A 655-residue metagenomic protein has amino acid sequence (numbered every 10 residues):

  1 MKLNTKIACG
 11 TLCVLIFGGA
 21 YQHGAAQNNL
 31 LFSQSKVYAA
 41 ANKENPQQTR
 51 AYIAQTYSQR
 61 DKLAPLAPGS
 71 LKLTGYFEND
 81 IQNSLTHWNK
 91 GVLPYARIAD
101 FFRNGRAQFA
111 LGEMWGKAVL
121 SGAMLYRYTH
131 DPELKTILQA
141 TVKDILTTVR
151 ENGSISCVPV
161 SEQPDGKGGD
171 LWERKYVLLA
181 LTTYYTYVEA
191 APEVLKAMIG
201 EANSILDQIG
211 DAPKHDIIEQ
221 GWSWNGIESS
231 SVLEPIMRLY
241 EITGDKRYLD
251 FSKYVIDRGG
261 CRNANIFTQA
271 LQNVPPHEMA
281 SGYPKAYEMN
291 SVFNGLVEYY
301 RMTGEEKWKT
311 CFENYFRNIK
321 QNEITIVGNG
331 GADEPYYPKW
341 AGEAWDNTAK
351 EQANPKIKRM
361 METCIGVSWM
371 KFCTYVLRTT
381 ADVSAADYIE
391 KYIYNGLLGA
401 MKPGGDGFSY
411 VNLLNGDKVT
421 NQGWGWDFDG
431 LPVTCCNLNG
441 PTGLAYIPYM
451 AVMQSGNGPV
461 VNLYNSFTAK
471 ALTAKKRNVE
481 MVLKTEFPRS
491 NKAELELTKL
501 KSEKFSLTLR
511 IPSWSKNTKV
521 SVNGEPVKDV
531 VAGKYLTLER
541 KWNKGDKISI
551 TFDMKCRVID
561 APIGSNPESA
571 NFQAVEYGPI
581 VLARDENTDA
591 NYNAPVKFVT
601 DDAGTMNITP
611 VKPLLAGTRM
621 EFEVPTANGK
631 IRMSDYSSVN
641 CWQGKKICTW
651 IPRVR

Functional and structural regions predicted by a protein language model:
M1-N29: Bacterial Sec-dependent N-terminal signal peptides
N28-M114, D131-V158: Low-complexity, Ser/Thr/Pro/Gly-enriched N-terminal "stalk/linker" regions
L30-F32, V37-Y38, N42-P46, S252 (+6 more regions): C-terminal beta-rich recognition modules with glycine/proline-rich loops and embedded aromatic residues
Q48-T49, D100-W115, V158-V177, G210-S229 (+4 more regions): Solvent-exposed loop and edge beta-strand segments that line ligand/cofactor-binding and catalytic clefts
G69-L71, G75-F77, K117-P132, Y176-A191 (+6 more regions): Well-ordered alpha-helical scaffold segments within catalytic/enzyme domains
L71-G105, I137-S154, K196-H215, D250-A270 (+2 more regions): Long, well-ordered core segments of solenoidal/helical folds
N104-Q108, L125-I266: Extended ligand-binding groove/face enriched in aromatic
E298-N322, N354-D406: Catalytic-core region of carbohydrate-active enzymes that cleave or remodel glycosidic bonds
